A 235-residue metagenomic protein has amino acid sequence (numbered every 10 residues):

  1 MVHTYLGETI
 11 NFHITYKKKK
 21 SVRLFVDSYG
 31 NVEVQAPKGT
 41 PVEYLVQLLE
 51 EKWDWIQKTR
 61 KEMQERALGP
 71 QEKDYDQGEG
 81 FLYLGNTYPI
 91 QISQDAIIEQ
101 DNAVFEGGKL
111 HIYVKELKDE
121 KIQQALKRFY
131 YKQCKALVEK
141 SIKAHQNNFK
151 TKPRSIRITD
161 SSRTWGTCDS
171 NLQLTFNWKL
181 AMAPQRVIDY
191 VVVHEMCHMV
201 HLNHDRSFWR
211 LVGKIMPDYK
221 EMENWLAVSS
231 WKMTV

Functional and structural regions predicted by a protein language model:
M1-D189, M199-V235: Active-site-proximal or metal-binding-adjacent scaffold patches in catalytic folds
V192: Walker B beta-strand of ABC/ABC-like P-loop ATPase nucleotide-binding domains, specifically the conserved hydrophobic
E195: Walker B catalytic acidic pair
